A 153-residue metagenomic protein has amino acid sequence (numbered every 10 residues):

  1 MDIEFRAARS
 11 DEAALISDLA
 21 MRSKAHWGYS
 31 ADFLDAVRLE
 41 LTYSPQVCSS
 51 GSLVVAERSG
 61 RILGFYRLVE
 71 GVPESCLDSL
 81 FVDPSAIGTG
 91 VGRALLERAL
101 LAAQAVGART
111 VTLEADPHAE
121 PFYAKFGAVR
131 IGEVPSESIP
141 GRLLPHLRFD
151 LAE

Functional and structural regions predicted by a protein language model:
E4-D18: A short beta-loop-alpha structural element at the N-terminal edge of CoA-dependent acyl/N-acetyltransferase catalytic
S17-Y43: Conserved GNAT-fold acetyl-CoA-binding loop/helix
Y43-V55, C76: A short helix-loop-beta-strand connector motif used in the catalytic cores of GNAT acetyltransferases and, in some
S52-G64: Conserved beta-hairpin
R61-V69, C76-F81: Conserved beta-strand in the GNAT
A86, G90-R98: Conserved acetyl-CoA pyrophosphate-binding loop and the N-cap/start of the following alpha-helix in GNAT-like
R109, E114-H118, F126, G132 (+1 more regions): C-terminal "cap" of GNAT-fold acetyltransferases
Y123: Conserved active-site tyrosine of GNAT-family acetyltransferases
